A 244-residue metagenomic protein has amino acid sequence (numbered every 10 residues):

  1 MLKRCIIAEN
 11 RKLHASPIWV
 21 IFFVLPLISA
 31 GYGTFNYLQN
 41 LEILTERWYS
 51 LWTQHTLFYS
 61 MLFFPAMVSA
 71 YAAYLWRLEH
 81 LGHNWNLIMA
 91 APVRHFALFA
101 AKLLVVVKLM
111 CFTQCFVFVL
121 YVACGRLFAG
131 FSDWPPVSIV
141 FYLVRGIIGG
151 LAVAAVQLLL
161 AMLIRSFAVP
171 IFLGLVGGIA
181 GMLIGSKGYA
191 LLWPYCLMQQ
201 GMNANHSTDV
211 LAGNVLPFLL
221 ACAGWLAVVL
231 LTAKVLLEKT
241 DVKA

Functional and structural regions predicted by a protein language model:
M1-N10, W76-M89, I147-P170: Cytoplasmic juxtamembrane interface segments
M1-P26: Aromatic- and glycine-rich beta-strand/loop motifs that create alpha-glucan
P17-I18, G82, R94-F96, A100 (+3 more regions): Membrane-helix interface segments
I21-P26, I164-M182: Pore- or pathway-lining transmembrane helices of multi-pass membrane proteins that form conduits for solutes/ions
P26-V68, A100-I164, A204-D209, G213-L219: Secretory targeting signals
Y32-W52, I171-A244: Terminal transmembrane helical anchor/hairpin motif
L75-V107: Helix-loop-helix units of permease transmembrane domains in multi-pass membrane transporters, especially ABC
